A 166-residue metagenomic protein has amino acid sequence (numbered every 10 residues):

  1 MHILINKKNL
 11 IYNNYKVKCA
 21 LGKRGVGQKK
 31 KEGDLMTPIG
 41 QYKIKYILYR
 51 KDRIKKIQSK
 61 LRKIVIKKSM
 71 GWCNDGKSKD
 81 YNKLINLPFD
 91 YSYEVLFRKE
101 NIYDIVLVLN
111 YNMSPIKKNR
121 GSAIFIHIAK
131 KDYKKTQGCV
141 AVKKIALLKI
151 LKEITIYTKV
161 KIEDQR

Functional and structural regions predicted by a protein language model:
M1-Q137, K144-R166: Cell wall/extracellular polymer interaction/catalysis modules
